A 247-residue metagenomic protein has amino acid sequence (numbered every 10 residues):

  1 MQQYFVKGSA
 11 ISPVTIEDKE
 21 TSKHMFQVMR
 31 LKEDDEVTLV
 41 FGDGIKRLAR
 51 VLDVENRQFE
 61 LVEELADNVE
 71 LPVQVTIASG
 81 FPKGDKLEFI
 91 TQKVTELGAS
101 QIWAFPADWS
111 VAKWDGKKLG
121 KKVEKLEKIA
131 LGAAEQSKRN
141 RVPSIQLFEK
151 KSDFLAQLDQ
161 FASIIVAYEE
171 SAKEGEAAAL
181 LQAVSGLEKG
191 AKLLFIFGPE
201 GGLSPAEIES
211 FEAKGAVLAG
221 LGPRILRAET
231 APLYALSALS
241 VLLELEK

Functional and structural regions predicted by a protein language model:
M1-D67: N-terminal positively charged helical leader segments and presequences
F26-V54, F154-A183: N-terminal-biased segments
D34, V94, A130, F211 (+1 more regions): Residue-level signal for inorganic ion chemistry
V37, A66-I77, V184-K189: Mobile, glycine- and charge-enriched loop segments and immediately flanking short secondary-structure elements within
L65, S171-A172, P223-L226: Short, acidic/turn-prone active-site loops that include or flank metal/cofactor- and phosphate-binding residues
N68-V166: RNA substrate-binding interface of SAM-dependent RNA methyltransferases
I164-G202, A206-I208, A216-A219: Active-site/ligand-binding-proximal alpha/beta "capping" segment
P205-K247: Structured adenosyl-cofactor binding patch, chiefly the S-adenosyl-L-methionine
